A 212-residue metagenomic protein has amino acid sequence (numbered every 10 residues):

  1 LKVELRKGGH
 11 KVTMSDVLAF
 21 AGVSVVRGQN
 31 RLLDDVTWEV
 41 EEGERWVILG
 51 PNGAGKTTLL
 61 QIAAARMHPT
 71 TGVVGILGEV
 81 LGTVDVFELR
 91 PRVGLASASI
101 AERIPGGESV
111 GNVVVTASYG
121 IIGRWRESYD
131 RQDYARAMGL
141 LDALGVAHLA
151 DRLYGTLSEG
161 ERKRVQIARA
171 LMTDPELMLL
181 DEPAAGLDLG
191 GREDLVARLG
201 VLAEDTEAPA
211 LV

Functional and structural regions predicted by a protein language model:
A64: Helix-to-loop junction immediately C-terminal to a conserved catalytic motif
G72-G82: Conserved ABC transporter NBD signature motif
V80-G94, D130: ABC ATPase NBD coupling module
S128, L153-L157, E161: Conserved ABC ATPase signature
I167: Hydrophobic anchor residue at the start of the ABC signature
D174: Conserved catalytic motifs of ABC-family nucleotide-binding domains
M178-E182: Catalytic Walker B motif of ABC-type/P-loop ATPase nucleotide-binding domains
